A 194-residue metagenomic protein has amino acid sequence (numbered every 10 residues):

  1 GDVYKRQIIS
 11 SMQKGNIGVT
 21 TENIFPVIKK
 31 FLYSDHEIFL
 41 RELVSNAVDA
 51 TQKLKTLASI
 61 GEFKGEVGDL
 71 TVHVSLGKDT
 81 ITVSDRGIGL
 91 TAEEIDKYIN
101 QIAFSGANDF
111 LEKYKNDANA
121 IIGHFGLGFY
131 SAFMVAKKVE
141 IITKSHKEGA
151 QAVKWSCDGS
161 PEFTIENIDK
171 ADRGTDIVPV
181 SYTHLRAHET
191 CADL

Functional and structural regions predicted by a protein language model:
G1-Q7, T183-T190: Conserved small/polar residues in nucleotide/adenosyl-binding loops
R6-Y182: GHKL (Bergerat-fold) ATPase N-terminal catalytic module, capturing the glycine-rich phosphate-binding loop and acidic
